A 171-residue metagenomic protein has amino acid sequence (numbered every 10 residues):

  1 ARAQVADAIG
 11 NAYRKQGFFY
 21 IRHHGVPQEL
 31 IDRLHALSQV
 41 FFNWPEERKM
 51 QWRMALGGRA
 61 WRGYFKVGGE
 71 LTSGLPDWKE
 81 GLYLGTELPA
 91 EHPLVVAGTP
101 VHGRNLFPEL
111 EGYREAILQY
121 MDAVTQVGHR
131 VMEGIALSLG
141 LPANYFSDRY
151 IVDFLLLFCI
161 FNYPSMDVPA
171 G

Functional and structural regions predicted by a protein language model:
A1-G171: Peripheral, non-catalytic segments flanking oxidoreductase cores
